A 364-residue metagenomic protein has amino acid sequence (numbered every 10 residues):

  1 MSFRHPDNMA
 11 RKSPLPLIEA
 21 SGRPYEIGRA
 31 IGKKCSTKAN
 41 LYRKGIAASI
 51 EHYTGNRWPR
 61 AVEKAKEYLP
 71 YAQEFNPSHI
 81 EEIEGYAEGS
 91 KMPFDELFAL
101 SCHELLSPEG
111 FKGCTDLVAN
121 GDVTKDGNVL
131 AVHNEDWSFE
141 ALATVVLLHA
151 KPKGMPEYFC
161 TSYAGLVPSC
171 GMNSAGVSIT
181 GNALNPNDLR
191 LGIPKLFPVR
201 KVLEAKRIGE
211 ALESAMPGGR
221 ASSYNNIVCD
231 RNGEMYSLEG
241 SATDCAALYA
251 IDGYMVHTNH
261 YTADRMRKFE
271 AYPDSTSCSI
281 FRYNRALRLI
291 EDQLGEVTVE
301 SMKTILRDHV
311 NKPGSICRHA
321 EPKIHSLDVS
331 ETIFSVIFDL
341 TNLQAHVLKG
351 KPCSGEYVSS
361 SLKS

Functional and structural regions predicted by a protein language model:
S2-K112, E204-C245, A250-S364: C-terminus-biased signal that marks the final domain/tail of proteins
A99-F197, E213, I333, A345-V347 (+1 more regions): Internal mixed beta-strand/loop scaffold within catalytic domains of large alpha/beta enzymes
P198-E204: Short, well-ordered beta-strand elements within core beta-sheets of diverse protein domains
